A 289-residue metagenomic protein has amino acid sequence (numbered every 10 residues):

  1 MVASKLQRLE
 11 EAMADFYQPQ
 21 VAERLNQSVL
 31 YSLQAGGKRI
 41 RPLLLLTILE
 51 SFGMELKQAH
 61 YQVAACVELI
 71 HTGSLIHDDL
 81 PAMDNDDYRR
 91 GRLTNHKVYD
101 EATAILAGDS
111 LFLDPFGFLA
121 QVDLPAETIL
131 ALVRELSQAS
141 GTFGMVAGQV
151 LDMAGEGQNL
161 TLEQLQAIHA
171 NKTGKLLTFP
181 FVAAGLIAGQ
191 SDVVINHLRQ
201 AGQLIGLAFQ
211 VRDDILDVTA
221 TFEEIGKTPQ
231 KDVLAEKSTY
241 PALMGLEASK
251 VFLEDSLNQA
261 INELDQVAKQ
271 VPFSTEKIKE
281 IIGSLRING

Functional and structural regions predicted by a protein language model:
M1-G289: All-alpha prenyltransferase/terpene-synthase fold signal
